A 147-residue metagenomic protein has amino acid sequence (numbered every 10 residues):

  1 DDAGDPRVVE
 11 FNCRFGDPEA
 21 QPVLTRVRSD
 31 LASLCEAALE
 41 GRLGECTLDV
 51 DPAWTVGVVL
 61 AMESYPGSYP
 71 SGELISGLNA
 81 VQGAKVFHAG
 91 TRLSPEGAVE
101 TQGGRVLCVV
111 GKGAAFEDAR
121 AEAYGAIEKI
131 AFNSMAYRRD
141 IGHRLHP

Functional and structural regions predicted by a protein language model:
D1-A3, D49-V59, D140-L145: A glycine-rich phosphate-binding loop feature that marks nucleotide/adenosyl-phosphate handling sites
D1-D17: Conserved metal-phosphate-binding beta-hairpin within the catalytic cores of diverse ATP-dependent phosphoryl-transfer
D1-G4, Q82, P95, K112: Short acidic-glycine loop/turn motifs at beta-strand connectors
A3, D49-P52, A80-Q82, V99-R105: A structural signal for short secondary-structure junctions
P6-R7, T55-V58, G83-V86, V106-C108: Structural motif
V9, V59-A61, A89, K112: Generic beta-strand/beta-sheet core signal
N12-G83, S94: Active-site "cap" helix and flanking loop/linker of ATP-utilizing ligase/carboxylase catalytic domains
T91-E96, E100-P147: Generic C-terminus detector
